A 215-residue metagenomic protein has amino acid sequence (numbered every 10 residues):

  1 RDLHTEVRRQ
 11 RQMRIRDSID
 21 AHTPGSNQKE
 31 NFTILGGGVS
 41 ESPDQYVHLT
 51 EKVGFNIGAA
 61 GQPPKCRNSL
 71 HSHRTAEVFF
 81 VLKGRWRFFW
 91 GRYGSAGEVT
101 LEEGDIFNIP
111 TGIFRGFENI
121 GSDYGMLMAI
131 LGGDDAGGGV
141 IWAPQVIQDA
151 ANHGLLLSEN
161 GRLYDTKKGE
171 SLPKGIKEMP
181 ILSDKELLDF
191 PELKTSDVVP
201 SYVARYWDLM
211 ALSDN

Functional and structural regions predicted by a protein language model:
R1, G116-K194: Double-stranded beta-helix
D2-I15: Single conserved hydrophobic/aromatic residue that forms the stacking wall/gate of nucleotide- or nucleobase-binding
I19-L70, A204-N215: A short glycine-rich, His/Asp/Glu-containing loop-to-beta-strand
Q45-T50, R67-H73, W90, E98-T100 (+1 more regions): Short histidine-centered beta-strand/loop micro-motifs that create catalytic or ligand/metal-coordination sites
G54, A59-P63, S72-R92, G132: Short, conserved beta-strand element in jelly-roll/cupin
P63-R67, G104, P110-G112: Tight coil/turn sites that cap or link beta-strands
R92-P110: Short acidic-glycine-tyrosine-enriched beta hairpin
